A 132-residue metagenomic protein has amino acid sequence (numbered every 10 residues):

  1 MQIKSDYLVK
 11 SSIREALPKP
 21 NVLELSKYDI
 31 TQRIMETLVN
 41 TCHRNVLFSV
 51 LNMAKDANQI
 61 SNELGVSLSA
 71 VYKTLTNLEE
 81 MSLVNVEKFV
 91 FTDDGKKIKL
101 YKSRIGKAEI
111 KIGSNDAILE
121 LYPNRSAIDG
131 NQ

Functional and structural regions predicted by a protein language model:
E15-E36: Short, Lys/Arg-enriched N-terminal segment that forms or immediately precedes the first helix of a structured domain
M35, R44-V50: Hydrophobic residues on short alpha-helical segments
T41-H43, N52-Q59: Short capping segments at the starts of secondary-structure elements
Q59-G65, L78: A short acidic, leucine-rich amphipathic alpha-helix
S82: Glycine-centered, phosphate/nucleic-acid-interacting loop/turn motifs that mediate DNA/RNA or nucleotide
T92-D129: Conserved segment of winged-helix/HTH DNA-binding domains
